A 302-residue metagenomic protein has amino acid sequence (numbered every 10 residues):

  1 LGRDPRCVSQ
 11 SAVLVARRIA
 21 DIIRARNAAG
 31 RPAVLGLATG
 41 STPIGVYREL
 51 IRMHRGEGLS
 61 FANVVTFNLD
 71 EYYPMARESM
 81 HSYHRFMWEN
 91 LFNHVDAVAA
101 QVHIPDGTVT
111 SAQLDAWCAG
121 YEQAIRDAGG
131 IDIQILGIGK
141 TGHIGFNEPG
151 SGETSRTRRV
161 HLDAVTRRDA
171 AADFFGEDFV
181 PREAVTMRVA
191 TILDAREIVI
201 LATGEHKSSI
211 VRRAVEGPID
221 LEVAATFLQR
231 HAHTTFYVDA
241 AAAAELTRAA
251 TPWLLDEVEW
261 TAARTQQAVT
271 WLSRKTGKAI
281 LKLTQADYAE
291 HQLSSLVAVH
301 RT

Functional and structural regions predicted by a protein language model:
G2, R6, Q10, R24 (+2 more regions): Conserved phosphate- and dinucleotide-binding cores of soluble alpha/beta proteins, encompassing both enzyme active
A12-V15: Hydrophobic alpha-helical segments within soluble ligand-binding/sensing domains
R18-R31, I192: Glycine-rich phosphate/diphosphate-binding loops that line cofactor/substrate pockets in enzymes
I19-I23, G45-R55, W88-E89, R212-V215: Short, well-ordered amphipathic alpha-helices
N27-R55: Glycine-rich N-terminal segment of FAD-binding domains in flavoprotein oxidoreductases, spanning the beta-loop-helix
V34-A38, F67-D70, I198-V199: Short glycine-rich or small-residue beta-strand-to-loop segments that form or flank ligand, phosphate, metal/Fe-S
E49-L59, E122-G129: Short amphipathic alpha-helices and their capping/turn segments at secondary-structure boundaries
L59-V65: A glycine-rich helix N-cap at a beta->alpha junction
